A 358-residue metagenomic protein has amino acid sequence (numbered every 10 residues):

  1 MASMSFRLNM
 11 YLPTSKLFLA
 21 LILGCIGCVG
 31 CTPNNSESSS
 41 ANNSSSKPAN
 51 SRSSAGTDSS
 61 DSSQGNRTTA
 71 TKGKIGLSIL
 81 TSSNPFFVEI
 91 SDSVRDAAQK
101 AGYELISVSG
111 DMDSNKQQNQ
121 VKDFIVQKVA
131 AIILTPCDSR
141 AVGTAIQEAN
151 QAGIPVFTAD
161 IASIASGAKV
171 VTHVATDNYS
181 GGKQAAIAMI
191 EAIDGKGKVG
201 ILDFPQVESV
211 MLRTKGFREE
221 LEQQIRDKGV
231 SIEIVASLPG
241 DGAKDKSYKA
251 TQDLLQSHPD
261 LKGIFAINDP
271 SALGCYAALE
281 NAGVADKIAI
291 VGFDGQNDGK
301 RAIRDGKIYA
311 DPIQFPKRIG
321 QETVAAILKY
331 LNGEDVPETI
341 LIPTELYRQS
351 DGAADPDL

Functional and structural regions predicted by a protein language model:
M1, I26, A354-D355: Polar helix-capping/helix-linker motif
S3-F18: Bacterial N-terminal signal peptides that target proteins for export
K16-C28: Bacterial N-terminal signal peptides
C31-L358: A residue-level marker of the well-folded mature domains of exported/periplasmic proteins
